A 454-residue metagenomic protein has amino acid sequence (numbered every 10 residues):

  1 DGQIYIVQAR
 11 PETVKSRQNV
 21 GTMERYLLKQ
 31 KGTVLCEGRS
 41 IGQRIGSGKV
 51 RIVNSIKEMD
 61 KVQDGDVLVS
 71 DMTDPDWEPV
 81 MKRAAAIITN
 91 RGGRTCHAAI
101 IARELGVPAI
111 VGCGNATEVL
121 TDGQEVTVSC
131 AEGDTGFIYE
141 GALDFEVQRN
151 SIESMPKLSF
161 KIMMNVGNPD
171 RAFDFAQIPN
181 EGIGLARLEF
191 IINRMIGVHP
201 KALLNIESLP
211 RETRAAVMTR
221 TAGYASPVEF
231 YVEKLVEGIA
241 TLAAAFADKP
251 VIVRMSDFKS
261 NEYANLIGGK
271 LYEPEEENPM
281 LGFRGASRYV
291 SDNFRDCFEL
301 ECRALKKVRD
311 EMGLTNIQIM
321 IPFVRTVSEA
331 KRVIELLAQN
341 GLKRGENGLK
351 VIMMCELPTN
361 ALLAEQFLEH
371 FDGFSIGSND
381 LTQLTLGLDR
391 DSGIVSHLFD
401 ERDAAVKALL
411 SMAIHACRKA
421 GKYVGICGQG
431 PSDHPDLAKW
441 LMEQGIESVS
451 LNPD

Functional and structural regions predicted by a protein language model:
D1, V7-E24, L35-V67, D71-A186 (+1 more regions): Acidic, glycine-rich flexible loop/linker segments
I4-Y5, P435: A short, glycine/Asx- and small/polar-enriched loop/turn that sits immediately N-terminal to a beta-strand
I6-V7, D310: Beta1-alpha1 glycine-rich phosphate/pyrophosphate-binding loop at the start of Rossmann-like nucleotide-binding domains
L27: Nucleotide-activated sugar donor-binding and catalytic core shared by glycosyltransferases and related lipid-linked
N150-D454: Conserved alpha/beta-domain cores
